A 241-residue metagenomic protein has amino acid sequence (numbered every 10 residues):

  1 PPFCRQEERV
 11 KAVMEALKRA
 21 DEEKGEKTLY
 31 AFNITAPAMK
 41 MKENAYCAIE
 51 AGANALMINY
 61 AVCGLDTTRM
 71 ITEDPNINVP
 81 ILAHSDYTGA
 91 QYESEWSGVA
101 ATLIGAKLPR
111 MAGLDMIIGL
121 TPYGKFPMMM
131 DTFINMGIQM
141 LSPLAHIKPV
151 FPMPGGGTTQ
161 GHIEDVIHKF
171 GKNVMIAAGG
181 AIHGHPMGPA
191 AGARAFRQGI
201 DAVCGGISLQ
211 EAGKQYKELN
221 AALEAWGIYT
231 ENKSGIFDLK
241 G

Functional and structural regions predicted by a protein language model:
P1-E7, G25, L29, I34 (+1 more regions): Metallocofactor- and cofactor-centric catalytic cores in central/energy metabolism, strongly enriched
P1-K11, T121-M128: Glycine-rich, proline-tolerant flexible connector loops at the mouths of alpha/beta enzymes
P2, M14, L108, M175 (+1 more regions): Non-catalytic helical/linker scaffolds that mediate oligomerization, partner binding, and domain coupling around large
P2-E7, E50, E231-N232: Conserved N-terminal beta1-alpha1 strand-loop-helix module at the mouth
Q6, V10-V13, M41, T102: Aromatic/hydrophobic pocket-lining residues that form the small-molecule binding cavity in soluble enzyme cores
E15-R19: Alpha-solenoid helical-repeat scaffolds
E23-K27, M41-Y46, A51-G179, G184 (+1 more regions): Catalytic alpha/beta core domains of metabolic enzymes, predominantly
E95, K107, P189-G241: Extended, intrinsically disordered, low-complexity segments
